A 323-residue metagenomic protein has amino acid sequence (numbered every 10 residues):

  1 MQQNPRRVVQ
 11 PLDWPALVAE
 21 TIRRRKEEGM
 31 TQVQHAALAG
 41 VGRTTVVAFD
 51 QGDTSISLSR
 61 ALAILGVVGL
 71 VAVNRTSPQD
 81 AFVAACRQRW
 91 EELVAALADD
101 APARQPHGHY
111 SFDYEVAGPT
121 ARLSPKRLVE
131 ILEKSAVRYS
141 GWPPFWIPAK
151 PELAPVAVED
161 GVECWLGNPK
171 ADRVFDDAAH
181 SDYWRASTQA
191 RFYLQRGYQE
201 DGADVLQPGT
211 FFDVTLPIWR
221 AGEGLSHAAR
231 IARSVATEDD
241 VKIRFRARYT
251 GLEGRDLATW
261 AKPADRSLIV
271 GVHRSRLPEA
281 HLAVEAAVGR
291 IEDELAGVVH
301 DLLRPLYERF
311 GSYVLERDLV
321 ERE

Functional and structural regions predicted by a protein language model:
M1-A16, I64, T76, A84: N-terminal flexible/basic segments that precede or flank functional cores
P15, R25-E27: Short amphipathic helical patch at the helix-1/turn junction of helix-turn-helix
A19, E28-M30, I56: Residue-level signal for the short linker/turn that defines the boundary of a DNA-recognition helix
G29-V47: Short alpha-helical DNA-recognition segment
S59-R75: DNA major-groove recognition helix of helix-turn-helix/homeodomain DNA-binding modules
S77-E323: Bergerat-fold GHKL/Histidine-kinase-like ATPase
